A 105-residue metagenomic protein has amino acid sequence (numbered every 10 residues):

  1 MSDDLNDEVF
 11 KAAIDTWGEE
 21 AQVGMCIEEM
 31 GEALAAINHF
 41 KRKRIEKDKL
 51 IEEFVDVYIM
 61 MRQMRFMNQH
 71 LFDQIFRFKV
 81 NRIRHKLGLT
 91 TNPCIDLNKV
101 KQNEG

Functional and structural regions predicted by a protein language model:
M1-G105: Flexible "arm" and connector segments at domain edges
